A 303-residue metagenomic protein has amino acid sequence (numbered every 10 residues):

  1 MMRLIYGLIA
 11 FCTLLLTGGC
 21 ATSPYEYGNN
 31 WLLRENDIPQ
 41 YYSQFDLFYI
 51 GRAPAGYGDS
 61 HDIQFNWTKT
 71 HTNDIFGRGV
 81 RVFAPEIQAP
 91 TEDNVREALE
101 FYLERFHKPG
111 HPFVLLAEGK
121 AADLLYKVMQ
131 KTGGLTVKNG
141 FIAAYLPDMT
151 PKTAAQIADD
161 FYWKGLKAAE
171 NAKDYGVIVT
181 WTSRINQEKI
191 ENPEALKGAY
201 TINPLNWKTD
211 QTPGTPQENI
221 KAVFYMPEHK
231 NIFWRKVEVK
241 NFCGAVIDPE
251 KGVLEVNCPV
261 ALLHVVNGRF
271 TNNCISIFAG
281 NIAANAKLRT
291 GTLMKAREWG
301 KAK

Functional and structural regions predicted by a protein language model:
L4-L15: Sec-dependent N-terminal signal peptides
G18-G19: C-terminal motif of bacterial Sec signal peptides marking the signal peptidase cleavage site
L33-V80, A84: Short, surface-exposed "cap/lid" segments of acyl-processing enzymes
S43-L47, R78-V82, K108-F113, N139-A143: Loop/turn elements at helix/coil->beta-strand transitions in domains of secreted/extracellular proteins
F76-H111: Gly/Pro-rich cap/lid or specificity-loop segments adjacent to the active site
E97-P109, Q130-A279, A283-L288, T292 (+2 more regions): Surface cap/lid and interfacial helix-loop subdomains adjacent to catalytic sites that gate substrate access
L115-A121: Gly/Ala-rich beta-loop-alpha elbow adjacent to hydrolase catalytic centers
L124-L125: Hydrolases whose catalytic domains are alpha/beta-hydrolase-1, hotdog thioesterase, or metallo-beta-lactamase-like
